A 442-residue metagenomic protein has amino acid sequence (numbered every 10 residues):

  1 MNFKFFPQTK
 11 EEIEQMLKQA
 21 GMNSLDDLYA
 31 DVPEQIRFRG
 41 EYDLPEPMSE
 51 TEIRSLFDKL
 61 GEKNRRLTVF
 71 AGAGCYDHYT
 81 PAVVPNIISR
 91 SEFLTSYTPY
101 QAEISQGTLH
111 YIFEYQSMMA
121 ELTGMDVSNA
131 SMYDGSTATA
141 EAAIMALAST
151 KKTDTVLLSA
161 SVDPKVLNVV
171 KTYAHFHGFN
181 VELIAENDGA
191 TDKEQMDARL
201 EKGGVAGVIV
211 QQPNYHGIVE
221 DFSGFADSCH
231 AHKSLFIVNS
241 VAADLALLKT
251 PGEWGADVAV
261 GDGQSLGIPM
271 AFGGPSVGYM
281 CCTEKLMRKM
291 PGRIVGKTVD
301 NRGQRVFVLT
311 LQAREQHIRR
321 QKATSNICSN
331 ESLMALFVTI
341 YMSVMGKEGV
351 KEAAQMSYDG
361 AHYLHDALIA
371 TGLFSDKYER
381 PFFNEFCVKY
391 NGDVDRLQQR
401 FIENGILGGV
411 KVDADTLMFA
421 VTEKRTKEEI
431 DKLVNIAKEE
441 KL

Functional and structural regions predicted by a protein language model:
M1-D26, A30-R39: Compact, charge-rich alpha-helical regulatory domains located at protein termini
V32-F113: N-terminal entrance/gating region of PLP-dependent enzymes' catalytic architecture
S91-A102, A120-M125, K151-T153, A174-E182 (+4 more regions): Gly-rich Lys/Arg/Thr-decorated short loops/hinges at beta-loop-alpha junctions or inter-strand turns that position
Y100-I104, E121-A140: Short loop-beta-helix segment that forms the pyridoxal 5′-phosphate
G107, T137-Q304, L373, V388 (+4 more regions): Conserved PLP-enzyme active-site core in the AAT-like
Q116-M119, T123, T139-A146, G278 (+1 more regions): Buried hydrophobic packing segments
V205, E348-L433: Conserved C-terminal alpha-helix-loop-beta "cap" of PLP-dependent enzymes that closes/shapes the active-site mouth
L266-G372, D376-E379: Active-site C-terminal subdomain of aminotransferase-like
